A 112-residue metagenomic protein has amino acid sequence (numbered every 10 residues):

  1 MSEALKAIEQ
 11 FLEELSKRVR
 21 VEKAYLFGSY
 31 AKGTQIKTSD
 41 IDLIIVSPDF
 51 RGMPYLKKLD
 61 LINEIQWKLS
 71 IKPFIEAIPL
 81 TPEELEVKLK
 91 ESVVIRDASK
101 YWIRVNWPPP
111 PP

Functional and structural regions predicted by a protein language model:
M1-K23, K32-K37, S47-P112: Catalytic core of pol beta-like nucleotidyltransferases
F27-S29: Glycine-rich beta-strand-to-loop/alpha-helix junction loops that act as flexible
D42-V46: Short beta-strand->loop micro-motif that forms the acidic, two-metal-ion catalytic signature in nucleotide-processing
